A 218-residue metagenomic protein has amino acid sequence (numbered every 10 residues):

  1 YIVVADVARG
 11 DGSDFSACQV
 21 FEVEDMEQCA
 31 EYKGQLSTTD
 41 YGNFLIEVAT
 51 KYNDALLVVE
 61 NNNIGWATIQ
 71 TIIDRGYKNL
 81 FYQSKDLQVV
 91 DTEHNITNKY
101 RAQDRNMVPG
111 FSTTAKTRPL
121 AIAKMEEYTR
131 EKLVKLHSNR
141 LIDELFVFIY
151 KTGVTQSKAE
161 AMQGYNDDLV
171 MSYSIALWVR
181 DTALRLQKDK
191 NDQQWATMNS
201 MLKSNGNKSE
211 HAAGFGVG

Functional and structural regions predicted by a protein language model:
Y1-E93, A115, P119, A123 (+1 more regions): RNase H-like, metal-dependent nuclease domains and their acidic two-metal-ion catalytic environment used
T92-P109: Surface-exposed intrinsically disordered loops and tails
P109-A115: Amphipathic alpha-helical blocks and their helix-capping loop/short-beta junctions
